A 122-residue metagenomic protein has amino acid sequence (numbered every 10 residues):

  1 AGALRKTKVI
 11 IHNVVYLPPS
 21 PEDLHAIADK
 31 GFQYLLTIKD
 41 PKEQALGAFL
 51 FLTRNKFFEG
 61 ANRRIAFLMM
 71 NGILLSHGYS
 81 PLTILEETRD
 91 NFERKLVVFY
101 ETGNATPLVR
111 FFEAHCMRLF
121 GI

Functional and structural regions predicted by a protein language model:
A1-I122: FIC/Doc superfamily catalytic core
